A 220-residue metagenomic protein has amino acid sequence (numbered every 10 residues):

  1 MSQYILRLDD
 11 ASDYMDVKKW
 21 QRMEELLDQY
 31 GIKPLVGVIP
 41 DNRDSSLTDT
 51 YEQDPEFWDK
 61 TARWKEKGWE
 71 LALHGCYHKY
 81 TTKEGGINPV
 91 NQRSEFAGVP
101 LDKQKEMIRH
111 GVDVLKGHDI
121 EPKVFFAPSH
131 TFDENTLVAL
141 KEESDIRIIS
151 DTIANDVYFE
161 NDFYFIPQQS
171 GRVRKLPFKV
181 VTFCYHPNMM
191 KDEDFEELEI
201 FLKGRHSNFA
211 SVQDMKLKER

Functional and structural regions predicted by a protein language model:
M1-K18, Y77, Q168, A210-E219: Boundary/entry segment of secreted carbohydrate-active catalytic domains
M1-K67: Active-site beta->alpha N-cap acidic-glycine motif
Y4-L8, P34-V36, L71-H74, P122-F125 (+3 more regions): Hydrophobic faces of well-ordered beta-strands that scaffold small-molecule active sites in alpha/beta enzyme cores
A11-K19, D41-E56, K79, K83 (+4 more regions): Acidic-and-aromatic substrate-binding clefts and catalytic sites of carbohydrate-active enzymes
K19-M23, E56-T61, M107, G111-V114 (+2 more regions): A general structural detector for well-ordered alpha-helical segments in enzyme core domains, enriched
G31-V38, I148, M189-R220: C-terminal domain-boundary segment and adjacent tail
T61-P100: A basic- and aromatic-enriched beta-loop-alpha substructure that forms the phosphate/nucleotide- and DNA/RNA-contacting
E95-P167: Catalytic domains of cell-wall/extracellular-matrix polysaccharide-remodeling enzymes, centered on de-N-acetylation
